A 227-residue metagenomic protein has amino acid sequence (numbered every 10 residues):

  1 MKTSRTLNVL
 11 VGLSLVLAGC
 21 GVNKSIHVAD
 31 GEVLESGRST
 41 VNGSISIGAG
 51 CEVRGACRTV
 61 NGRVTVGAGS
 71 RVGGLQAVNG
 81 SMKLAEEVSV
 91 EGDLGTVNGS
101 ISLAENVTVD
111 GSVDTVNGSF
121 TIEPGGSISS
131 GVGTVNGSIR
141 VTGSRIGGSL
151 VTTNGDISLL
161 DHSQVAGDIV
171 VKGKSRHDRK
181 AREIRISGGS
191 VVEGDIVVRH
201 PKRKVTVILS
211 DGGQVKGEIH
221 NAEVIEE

Functional and structural regions predicted by a protein language model:
M1-E227: Intrinsically disordered, low-complexity terminal regions
